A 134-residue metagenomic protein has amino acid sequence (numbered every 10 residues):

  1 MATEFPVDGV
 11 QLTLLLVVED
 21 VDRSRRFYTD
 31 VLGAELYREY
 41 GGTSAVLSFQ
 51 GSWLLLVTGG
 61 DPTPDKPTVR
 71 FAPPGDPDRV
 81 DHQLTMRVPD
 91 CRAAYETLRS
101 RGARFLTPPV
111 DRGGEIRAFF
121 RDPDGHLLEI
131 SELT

Functional and structural regions predicted by a protein language model:
M1-T13, E35-M86, A93-R121, E132-T134: Vicinal oxygen chelate
L15-V17: A conserved hydrophobic helix/loop-capping motif in glycosyltransferases and polysaccharide synthases
E19, R121-P123: Intrinsic-disorder/low-complexity regions
S24-T29, L98, G125: Conserved active-site tyrosine of GNAT-family acetyltransferases
L127-I130: Short glycine-/small-residue motifs
